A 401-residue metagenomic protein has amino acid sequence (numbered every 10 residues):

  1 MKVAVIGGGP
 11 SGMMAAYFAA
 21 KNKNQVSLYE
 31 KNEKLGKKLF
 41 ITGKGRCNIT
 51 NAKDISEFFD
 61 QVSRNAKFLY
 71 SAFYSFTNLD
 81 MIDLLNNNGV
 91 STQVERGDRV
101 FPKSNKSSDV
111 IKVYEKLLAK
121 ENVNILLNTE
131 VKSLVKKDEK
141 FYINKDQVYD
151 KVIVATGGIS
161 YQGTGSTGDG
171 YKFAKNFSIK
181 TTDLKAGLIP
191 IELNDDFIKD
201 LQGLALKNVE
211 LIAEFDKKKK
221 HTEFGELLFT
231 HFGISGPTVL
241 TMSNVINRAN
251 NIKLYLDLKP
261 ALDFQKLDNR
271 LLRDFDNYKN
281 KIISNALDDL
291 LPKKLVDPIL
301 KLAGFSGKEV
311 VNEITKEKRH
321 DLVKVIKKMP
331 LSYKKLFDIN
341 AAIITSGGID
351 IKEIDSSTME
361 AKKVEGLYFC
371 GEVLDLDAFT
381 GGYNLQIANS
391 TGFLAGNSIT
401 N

Functional and structural regions predicted by a protein language model:
K2-L28, A395-T400: N-terminal Rossmann-like FAD-binding beta1-loop-alpha1 element of flavoenzymes
A4-I6, Y29, V131, Q147-G163 (+3 more regions): Short hydrophobic core segments
A20-K44: Glycine-rich FAD pyrophosphate-binding loop
E33-L35, F40-I41, I49, I55-S56 (+2 more regions): An anion/pyrophosphate-binding glycine-rich loop and adjacent beta-alpha core in soluble alpha-beta enzymes
R46-V94: Glycine-rich active-site loop/strand segments that organize a redox cofactor
L126-L127, D297-D377: A glycine-rich dinucleotide-binding beta-alpha-beta segment and adjacent secondary-structure elements that constitute
L127-E139: A conserved short coil-to-beta-strand element within the FAD-binding core of flavoproteins
K151-F197: Glycine-rich loop(s) and the adjacent beta-strand/alpha-helix scaffold that form part
